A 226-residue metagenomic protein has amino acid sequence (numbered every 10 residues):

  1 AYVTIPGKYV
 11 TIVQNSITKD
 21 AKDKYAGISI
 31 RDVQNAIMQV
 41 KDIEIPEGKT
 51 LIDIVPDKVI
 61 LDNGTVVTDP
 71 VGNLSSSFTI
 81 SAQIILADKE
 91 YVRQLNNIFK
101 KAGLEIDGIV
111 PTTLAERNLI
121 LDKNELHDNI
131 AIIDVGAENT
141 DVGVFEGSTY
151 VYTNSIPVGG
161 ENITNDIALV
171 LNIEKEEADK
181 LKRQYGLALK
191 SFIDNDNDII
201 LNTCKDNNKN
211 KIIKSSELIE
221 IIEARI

Functional and structural regions predicted by a protein language model:
A1: N-terminal glycine/serine-rich phosphate-binding loop of ATP-dependent small-molecule kinases, especially carbohydrate
I5-A131, T149-V151, E174-E176, K180-R225: Nucleotide/phosphate-binding catalytic cleft detector across ATP-hydrolyzing and phosphate-transferring enzymes
I5-P6, I132-N139, F145-S148, P157-E161: A short acidic Gly-Thr/Ser loop motif
Q94, N162-I163: Short Gly/charged-rich anion-binding patches and loops
T153-S155: Residue-level detector of high-confidence beta-strand sites
